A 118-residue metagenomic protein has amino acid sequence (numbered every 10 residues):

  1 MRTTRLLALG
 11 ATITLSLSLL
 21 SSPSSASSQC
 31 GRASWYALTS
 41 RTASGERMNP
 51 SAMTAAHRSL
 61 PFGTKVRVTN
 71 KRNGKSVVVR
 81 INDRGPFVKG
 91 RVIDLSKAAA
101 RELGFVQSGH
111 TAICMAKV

Functional and structural regions predicted by a protein language model:
R2-V118: Secreted/periplasmic proteins
